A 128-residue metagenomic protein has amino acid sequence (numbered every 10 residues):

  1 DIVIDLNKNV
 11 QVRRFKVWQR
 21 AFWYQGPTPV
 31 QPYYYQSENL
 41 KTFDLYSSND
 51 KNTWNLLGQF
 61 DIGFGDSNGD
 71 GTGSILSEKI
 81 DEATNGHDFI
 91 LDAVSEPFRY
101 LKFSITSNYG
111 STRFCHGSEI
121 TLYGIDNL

Functional and structural regions predicted by a protein language model:
D1-G58, A83-L128: Aromatic, loop-rich ligand-recognition surfaces of beta-strand-rich domains
D61-I80: Surface-exposed loop and turn segments in beta-propeller and other repeat-based domains that flank or scaffold
